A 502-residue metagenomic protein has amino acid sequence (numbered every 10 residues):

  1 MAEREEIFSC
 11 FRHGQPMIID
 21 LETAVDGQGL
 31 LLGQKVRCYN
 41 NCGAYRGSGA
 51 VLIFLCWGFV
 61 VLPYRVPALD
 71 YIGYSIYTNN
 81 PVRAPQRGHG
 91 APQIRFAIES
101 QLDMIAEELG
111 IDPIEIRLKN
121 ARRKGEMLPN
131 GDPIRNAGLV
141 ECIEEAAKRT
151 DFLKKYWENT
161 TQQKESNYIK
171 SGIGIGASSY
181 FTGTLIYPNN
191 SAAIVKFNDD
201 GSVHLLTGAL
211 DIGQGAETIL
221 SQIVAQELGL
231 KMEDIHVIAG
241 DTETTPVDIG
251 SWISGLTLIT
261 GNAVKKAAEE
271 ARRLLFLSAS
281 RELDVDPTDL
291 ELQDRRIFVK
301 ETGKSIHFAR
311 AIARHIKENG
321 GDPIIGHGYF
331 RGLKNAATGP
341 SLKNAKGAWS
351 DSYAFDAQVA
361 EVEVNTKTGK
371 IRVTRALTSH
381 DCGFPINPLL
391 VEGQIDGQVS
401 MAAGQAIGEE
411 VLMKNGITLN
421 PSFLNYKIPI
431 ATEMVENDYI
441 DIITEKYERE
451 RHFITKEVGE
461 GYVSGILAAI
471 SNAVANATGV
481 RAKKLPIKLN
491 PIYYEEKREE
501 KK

Functional and structural regions predicted by a protein language model:
M1-E141, E145-K148, K155-K502: Cofactor-binding beta-sheet edge motifs in enzyme active sites
